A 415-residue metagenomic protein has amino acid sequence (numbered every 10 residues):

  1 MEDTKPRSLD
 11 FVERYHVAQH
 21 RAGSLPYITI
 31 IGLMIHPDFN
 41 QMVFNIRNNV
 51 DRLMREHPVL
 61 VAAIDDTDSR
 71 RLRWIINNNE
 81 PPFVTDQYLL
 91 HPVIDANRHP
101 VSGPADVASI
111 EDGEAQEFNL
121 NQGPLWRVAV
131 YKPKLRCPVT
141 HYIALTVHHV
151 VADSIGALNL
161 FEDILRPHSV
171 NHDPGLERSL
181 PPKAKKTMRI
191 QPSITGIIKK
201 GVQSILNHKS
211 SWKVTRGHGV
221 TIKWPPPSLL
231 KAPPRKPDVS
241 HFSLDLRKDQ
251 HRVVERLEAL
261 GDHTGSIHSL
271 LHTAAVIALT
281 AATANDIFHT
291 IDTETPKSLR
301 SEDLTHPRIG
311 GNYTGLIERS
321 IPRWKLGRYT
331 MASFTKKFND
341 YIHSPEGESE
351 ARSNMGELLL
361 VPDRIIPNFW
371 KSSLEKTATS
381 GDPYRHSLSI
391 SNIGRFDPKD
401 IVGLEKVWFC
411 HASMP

Functional and structural regions predicted by a protein language model:
M1-R189, S193, S266-I287, P398-P415: Non-catalytic N-terminal regions of enzymes
R21-H36, R71-H99, L125, P234-S243 (+2 more regions): Acyl/amide activation-and-transfer machinery of modular secondary-metabolite enzymes
Y131, T146-H148, P296-S298, S391-I393: Structured loops at beta-to-helix junctions and adjacent beta-edge loops in soluble globular domains
H172-P225: Secretion/export-associated helical scaffolds and adjacent low-complexity Pro/Gly/Ser/Thr-rich regions
Q203-G265: Flexible, P/S/T/G-rich "lid" or insertion loops adjacent to the active sites of thioester-utilizing
P233-R235, N354-L360, S391-N392, D397-S413: C-terminal accessory segments of proteins
H268-S269, D286-H289, G347-N354: Acidic/polar loop patches that form or flank catalytic/metal-binding clefts of enzymes that bind anionic ligands
Y313-F396: Helical lid/core segments from catalytic subdomains that handle acyl or acyl-like groups
